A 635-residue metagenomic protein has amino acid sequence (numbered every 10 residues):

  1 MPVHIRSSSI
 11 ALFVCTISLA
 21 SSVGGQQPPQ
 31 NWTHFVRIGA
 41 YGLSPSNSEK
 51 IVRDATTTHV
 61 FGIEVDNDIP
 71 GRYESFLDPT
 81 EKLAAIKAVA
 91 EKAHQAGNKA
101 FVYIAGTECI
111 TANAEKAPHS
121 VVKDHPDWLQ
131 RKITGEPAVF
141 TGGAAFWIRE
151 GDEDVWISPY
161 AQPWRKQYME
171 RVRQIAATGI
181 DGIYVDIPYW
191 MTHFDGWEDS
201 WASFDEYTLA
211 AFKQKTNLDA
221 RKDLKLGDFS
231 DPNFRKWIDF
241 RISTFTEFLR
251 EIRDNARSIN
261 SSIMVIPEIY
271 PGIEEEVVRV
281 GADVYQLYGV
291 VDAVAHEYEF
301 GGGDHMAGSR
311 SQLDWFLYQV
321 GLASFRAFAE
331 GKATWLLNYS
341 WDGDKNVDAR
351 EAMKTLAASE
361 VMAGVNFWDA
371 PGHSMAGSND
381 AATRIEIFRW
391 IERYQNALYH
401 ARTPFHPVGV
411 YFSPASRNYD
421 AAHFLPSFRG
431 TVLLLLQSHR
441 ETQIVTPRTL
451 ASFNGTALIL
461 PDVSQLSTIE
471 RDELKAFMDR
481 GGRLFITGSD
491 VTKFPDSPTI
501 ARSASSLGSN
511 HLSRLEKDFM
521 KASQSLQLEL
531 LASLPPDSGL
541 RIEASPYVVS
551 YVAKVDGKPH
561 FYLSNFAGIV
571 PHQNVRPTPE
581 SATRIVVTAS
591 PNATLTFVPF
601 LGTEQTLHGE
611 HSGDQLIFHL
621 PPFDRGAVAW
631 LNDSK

Functional and structural regions predicted by a protein language model:
M1-A11: Bacterial N-terminal signal peptides that target proteins for export
S9-A20: Bacterial N-terminal signal peptides
Q26-A55: Boundary/entry segment of secreted carbohydrate-active catalytic domains
H34-A40, I63-V65, A100-Y103, I183-V185 (+4 more regions): Hydrophobic faces of well-ordered beta-strands that scaffold small-molecule active sites in alpha/beta enzyme cores
P45-R72, I175-G182, D292-V294, L356-F367 (+1 more regions): Catalytic domains of carbohydrate-active enzymes, especially glycoside hydrolases
T57-T178, W190-F194: Acidic/aromatic-lined carbohydrate-recognition and catalytic surfaces of CAZymes acting on diverse glycans
T134-Q319, S324: Polysaccharide-binding and catalytic clefts of secreted carbohydrate-active enzymes
T246-M264, Y270-P271, Y288-K635: Carbohydrate-binding surfaces of carbohydrate-active enzymes
